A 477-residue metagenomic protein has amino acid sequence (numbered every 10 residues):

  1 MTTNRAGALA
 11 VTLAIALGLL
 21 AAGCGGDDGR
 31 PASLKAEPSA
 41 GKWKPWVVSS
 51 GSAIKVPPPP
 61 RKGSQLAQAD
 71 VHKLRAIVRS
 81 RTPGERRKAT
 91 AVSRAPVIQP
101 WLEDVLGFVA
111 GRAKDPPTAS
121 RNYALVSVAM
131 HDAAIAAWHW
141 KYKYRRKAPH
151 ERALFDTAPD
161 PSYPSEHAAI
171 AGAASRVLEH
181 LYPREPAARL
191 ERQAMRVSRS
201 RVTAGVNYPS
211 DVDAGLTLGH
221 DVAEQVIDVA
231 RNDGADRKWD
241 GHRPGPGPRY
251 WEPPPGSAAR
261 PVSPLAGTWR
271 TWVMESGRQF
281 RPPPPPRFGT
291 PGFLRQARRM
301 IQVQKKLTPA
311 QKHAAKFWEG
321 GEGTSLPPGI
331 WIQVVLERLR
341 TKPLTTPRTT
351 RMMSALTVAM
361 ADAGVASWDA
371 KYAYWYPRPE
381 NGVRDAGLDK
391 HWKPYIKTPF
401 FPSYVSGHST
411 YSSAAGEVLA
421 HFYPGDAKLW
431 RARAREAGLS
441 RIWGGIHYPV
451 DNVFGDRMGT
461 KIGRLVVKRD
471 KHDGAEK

Functional and structural regions predicted by a protein language model:
M1-V11: Bacterial N-terminal signal peptides that target proteins for export
L20-G23: C-terminal motif of bacterial Sec signal peptides marking the signal peptidase cleavage site
G25-K477: Acidic/polar surface patches and capping/hinge elements
